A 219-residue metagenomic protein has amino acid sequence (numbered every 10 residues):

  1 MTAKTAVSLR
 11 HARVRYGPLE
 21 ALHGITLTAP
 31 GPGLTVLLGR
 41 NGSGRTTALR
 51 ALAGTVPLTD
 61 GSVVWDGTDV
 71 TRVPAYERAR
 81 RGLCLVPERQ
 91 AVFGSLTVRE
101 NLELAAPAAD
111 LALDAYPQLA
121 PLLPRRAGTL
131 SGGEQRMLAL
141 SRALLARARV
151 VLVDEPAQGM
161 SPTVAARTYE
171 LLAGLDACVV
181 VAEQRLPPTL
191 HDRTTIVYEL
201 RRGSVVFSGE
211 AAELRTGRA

Functional and structural regions predicted by a protein language model:
L38-R40: The feature captures the beta-strand-to-loop junction immediately N-terminal to the Walker
A53: Helix-to-loop junction immediately C-terminal to a conserved catalytic motif
L58-D69, R81, A109-D114: Conserved ABC transporter NBD signature motif
D69-R89, P124, L214-G217: ABC ATPase NBD coupling module
A143-L144: ABC ATPase C-loop
E155-P156: Walker B catalytic motif
S204-A219: Conserved beta-strand-loop-alpha-helix hinge in the C-terminal portion of ABC ATPase nucleotide-binding domains
